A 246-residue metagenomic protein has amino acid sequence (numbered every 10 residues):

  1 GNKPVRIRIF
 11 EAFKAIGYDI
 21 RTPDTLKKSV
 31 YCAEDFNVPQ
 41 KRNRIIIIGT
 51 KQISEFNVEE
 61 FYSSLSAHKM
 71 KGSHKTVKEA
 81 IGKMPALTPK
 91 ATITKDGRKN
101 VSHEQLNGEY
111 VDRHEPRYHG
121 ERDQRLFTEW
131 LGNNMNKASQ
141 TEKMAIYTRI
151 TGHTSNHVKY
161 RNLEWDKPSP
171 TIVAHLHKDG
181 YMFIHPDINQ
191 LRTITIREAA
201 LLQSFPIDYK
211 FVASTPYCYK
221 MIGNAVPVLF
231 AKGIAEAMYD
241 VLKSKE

Functional and structural regions predicted by a protein language model:
G1-I150: Class I S-adenosyl-L-methionine
D96, N100-E246: C-terminal target-recognition/interaction regions appended to catalytic cores
